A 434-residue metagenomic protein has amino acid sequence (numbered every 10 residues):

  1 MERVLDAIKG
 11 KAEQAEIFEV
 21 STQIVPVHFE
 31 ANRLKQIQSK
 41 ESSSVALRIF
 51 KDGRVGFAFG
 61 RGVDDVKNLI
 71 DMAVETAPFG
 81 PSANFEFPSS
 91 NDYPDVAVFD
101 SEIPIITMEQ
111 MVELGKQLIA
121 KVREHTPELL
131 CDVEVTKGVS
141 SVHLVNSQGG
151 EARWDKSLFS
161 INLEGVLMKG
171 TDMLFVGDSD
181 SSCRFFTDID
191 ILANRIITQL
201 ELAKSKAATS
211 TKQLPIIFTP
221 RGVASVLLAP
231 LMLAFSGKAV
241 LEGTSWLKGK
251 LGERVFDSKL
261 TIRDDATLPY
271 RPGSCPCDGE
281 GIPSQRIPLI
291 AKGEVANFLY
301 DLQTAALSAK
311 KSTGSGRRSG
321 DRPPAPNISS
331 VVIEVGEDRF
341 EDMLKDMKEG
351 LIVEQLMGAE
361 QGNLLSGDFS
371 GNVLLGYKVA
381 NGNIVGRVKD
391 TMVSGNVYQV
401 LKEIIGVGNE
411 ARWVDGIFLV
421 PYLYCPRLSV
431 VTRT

Functional and structural regions predicted by a protein language model:
M1-I282, A291-E294, N381-N383, V400 (+1 more regions): Active-site bordering "gate/hinge" segments that shape substrate access to catalytic or cofactor-binding pockets
K11, D95, K250-T434: Dual-mode signal for accessory low-complexity, basic/Gly-rich regions
